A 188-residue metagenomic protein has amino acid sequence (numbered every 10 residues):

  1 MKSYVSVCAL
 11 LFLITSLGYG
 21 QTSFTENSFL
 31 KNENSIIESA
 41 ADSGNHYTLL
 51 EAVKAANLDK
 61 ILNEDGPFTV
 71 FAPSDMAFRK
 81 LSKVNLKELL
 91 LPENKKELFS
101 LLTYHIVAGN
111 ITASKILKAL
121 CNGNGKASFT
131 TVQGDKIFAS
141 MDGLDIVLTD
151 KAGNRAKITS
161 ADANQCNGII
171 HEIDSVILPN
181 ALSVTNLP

Functional and structural regions predicted by a protein language model:
M1-T25: Bacterial Sec-dependent N-terminal signal peptides
Y19-P188: Mature, structured domains of secreted/extracytosolic soluble proteins
